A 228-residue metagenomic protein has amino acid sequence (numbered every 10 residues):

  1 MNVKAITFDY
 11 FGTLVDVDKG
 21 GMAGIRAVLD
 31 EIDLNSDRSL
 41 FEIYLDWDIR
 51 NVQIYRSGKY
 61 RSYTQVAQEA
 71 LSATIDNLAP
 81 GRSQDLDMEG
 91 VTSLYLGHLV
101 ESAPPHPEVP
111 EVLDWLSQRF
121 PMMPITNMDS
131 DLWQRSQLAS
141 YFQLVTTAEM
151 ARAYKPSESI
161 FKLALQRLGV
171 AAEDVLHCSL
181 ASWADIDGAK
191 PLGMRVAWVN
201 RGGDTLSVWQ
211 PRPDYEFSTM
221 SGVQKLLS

Functional and structural regions predicted by a protein language model:
M1-I6, D85, P110, D114 (+1 more regions): Asp-based, Mg2+/Mn2+-dependent phosphohydrolase catalytic module
N2-P107: N-terminal helical cap/lid subdomain that shapes the substrate entry/recognition surface in HAD-like hydrolases
